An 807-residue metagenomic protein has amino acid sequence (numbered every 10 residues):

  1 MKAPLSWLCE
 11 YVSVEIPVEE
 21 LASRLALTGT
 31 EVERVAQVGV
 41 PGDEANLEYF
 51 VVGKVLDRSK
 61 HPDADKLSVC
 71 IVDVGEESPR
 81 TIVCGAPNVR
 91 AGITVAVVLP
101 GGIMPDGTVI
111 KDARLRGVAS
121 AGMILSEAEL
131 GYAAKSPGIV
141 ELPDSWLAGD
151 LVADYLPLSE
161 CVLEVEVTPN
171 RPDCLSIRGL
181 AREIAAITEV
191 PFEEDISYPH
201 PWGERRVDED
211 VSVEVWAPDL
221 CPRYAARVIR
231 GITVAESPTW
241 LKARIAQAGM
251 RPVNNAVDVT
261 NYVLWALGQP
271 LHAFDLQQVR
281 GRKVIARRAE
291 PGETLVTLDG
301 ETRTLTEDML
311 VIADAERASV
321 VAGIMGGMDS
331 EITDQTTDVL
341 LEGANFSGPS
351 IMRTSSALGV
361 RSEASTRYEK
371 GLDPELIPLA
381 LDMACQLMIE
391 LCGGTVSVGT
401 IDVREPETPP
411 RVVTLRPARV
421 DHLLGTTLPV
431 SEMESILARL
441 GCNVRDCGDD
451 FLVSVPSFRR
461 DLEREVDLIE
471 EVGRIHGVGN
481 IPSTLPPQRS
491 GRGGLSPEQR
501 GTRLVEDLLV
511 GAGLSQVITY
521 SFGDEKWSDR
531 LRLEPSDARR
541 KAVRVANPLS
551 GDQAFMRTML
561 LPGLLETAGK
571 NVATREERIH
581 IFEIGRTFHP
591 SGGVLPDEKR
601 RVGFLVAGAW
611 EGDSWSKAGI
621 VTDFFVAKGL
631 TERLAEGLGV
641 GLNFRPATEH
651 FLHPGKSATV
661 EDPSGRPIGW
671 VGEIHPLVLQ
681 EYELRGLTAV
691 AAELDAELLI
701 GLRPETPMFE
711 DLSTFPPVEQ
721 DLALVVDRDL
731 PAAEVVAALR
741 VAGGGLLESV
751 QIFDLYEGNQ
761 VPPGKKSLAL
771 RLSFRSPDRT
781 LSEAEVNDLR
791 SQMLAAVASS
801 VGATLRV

Functional and structural regions predicted by a protein language model:
M1-R205, L340, G359, E363 (+4 more regions): Phosphate-backbone binding interfaces of nucleic-acid-interacting proteins
K2, R439-C442, L452, T519 (+3 more regions): A carboxyl-terminal module marker
L5, A22-R24, T28, V40 (+3 more regions): Glycine/proline-enriched, intrinsically flexible loops and inter-domain linkers
V40, A45-N46, P201-G203, V263-W265 (+4 more regions): Beta-rich nucleic-acid/ligand-interaction surfaces
V51-I82, A243, Q247, T260-E331: Conserved mixed alpha/beta core segments that line enzyme active sites in large multi-domain catalysts
R116-E141, L151-C161, L310-T408, D552 (+4 more regions): Mobile "lid/hinge" segments at catalytic clefts and subdomain interfaces of large enzymes
G179, V413-I579, S773-R775, L781 (+1 more regions): Extended, well-folded interaction surfaces typified by the phenylalanyl-tRNA synthetase beta subunit core
T188-W216, C392-V420, T426-T427, L468: Terminal amphipathic helices with adjacent charged low-complexity linkers/tails
